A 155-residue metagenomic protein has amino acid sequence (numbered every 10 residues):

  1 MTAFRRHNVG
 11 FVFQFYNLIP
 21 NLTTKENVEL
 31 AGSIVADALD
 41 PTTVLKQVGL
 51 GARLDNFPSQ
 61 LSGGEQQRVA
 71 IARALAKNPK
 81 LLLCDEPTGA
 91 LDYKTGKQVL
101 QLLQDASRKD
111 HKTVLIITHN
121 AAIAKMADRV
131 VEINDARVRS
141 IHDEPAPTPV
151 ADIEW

Functional and structural regions predicted by a protein language model:
M1-I133: ABC family nucleotide-binding domain
R137-W155: Conserved beta-strand-loop-alpha-helix hinge in the C-terminal portion of ABC ATPase nucleotide-binding domains
